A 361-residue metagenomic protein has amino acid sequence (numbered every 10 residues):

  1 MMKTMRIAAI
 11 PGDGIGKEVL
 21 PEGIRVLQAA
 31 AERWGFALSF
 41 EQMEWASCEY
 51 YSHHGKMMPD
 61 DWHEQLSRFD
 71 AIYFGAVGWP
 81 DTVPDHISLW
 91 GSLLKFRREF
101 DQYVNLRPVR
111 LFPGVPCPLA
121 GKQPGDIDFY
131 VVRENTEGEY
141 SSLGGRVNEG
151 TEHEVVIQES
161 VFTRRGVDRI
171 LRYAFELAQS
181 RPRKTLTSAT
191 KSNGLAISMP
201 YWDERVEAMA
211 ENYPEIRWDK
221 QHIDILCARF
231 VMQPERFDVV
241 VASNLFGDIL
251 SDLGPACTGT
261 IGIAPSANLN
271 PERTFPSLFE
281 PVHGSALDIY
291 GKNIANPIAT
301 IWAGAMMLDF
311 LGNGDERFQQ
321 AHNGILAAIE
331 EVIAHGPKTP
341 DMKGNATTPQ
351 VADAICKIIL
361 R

Functional and structural regions predicted by a protein language model:
A8-R25, A30-A31, T151-D224, R236: Glycine-rich phosphate/diphosphate-binding loop of Rossmann-like nucleotide-binding domains
D13-G16, D70, V132, A174 (+5 more regions): Buried hydrophobic positions in well-ordered alpha/beta secondary-structure cores of metabolic enzymes
G23, L27, V206, T300-L308 (+1 more regions): Buried hydrophobic packing segments
G35-P59, F230: N-terminal beta-loop-helix "entrance" segment that forms/cooperates in small-molecule cofactor or anionic ligand
Y50-I157, L245: N-terminal glycine-rich phosphate/adenylate-binding segment common to multiple enzyme folds
Y51, V231-H335: Glycine-rich phosphate/nucleotide-binding loop
G114, Q221-A228: Short acidic loop-to-helix transition motifs that present clustered carboxylates
S142-S188, S192-A196, D315-Q320, G324-R361: Glycine-rich phosphate/pyrophosphate-binding loop and the adjoining helix
